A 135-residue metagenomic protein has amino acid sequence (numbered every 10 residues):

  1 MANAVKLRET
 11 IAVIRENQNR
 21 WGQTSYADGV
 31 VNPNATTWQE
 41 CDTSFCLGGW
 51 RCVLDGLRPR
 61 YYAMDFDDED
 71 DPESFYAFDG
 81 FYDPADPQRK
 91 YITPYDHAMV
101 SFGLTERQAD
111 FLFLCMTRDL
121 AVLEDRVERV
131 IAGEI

Functional and structural regions predicted by a protein language model:
M1-I135: Catalytic phosphate/metal-binding cores of nucleic-acid and nucleotide-processing enzymes, i.e., regions that mediate
